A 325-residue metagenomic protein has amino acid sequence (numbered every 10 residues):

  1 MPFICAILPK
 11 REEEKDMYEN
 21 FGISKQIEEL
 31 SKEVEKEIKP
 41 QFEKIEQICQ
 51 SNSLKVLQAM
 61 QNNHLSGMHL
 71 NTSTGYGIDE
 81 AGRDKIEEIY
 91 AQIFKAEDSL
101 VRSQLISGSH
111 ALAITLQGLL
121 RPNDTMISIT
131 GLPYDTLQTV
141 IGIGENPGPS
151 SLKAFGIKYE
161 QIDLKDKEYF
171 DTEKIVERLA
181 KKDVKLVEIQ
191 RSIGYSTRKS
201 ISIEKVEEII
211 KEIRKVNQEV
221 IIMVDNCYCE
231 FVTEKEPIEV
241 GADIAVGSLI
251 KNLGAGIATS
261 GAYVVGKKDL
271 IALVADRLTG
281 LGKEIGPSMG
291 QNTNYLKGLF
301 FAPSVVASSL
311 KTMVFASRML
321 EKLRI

Functional and structural regions predicted by a protein language model:
R11-E13: Intrinsically disordered, glycine-rich low-complexity segments
Y18-E35, E46, V56-N62, S66-H69 (+3 more regions): Conserved PLP-enzyme active-site core in the AAT-like
C49-S53: Acidic, PIN/NYN-like endoribonuclease modules and their adjacent C-terminal/linker elements
L70-L100: Active-site-flanking structural segment that lines cofactor/substrate pockets
A91-T115: Short loop-beta-helix segment that forms the pyridoxal 5′-phosphate
